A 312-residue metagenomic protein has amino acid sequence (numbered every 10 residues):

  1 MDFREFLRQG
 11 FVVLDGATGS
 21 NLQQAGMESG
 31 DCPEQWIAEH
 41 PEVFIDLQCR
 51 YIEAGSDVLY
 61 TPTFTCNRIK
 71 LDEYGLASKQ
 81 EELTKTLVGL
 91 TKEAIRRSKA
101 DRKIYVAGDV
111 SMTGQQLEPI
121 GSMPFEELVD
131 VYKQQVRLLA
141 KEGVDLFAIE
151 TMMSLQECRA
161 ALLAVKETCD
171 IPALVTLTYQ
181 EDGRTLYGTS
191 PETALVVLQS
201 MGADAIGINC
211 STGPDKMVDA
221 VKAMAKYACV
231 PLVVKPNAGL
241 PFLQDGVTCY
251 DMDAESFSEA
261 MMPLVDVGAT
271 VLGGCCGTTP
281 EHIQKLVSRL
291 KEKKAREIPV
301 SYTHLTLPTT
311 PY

Functional and structural regions predicted by a protein language model:
M1-L305: Domain-level signal for soluble alpha/beta catalytic cores
H304-Y312: Single conserved hydrophobic/aromatic residue that forms the stacking wall/gate of nucleotide- or nucleobase-binding
